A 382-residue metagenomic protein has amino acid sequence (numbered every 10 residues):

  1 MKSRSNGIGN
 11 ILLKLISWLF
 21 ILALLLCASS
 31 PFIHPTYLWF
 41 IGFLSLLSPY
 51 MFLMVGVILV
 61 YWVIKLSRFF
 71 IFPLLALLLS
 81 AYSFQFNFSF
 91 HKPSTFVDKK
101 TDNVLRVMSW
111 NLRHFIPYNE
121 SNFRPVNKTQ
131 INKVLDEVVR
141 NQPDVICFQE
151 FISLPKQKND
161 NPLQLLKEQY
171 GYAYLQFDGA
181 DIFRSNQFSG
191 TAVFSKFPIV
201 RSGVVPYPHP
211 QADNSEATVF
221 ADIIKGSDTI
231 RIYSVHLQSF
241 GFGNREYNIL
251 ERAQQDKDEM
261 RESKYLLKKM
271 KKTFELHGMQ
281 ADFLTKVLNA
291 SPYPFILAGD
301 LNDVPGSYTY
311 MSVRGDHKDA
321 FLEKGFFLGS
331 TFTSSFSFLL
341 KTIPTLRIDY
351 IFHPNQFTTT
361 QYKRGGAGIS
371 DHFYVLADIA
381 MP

Functional and structural regions predicted by a protein language model:
M1-G7: Short, Lys/Arg-rich, polar N-terminal cytosolic tail immediately upstream of the first transmembrane signal-anchor
N10-L24, S29-V63, I71-F72, Y82 (+3 more regions): Metal-dependent phosphoester-hydrolase catalytic domains
L44, R106-L112, Q130-K158, A221 (+5 more regions): Active-site beta-strand/loop signature of hydrolases that rely on acidic residues for catalysis
L66-F88: Internal/C-terminal transmembrane anchor helices
F88-K225: Membrane-embedded segments
K99-M108, S195-R201, D213-E259, F357 (+1 more regions): Beta-strand-turn-beta hairpins that frame and shape the catalytic cleft of phosphate-ester-processing enzymes
S109-T129, S153-P155, G241-T273: Acidic/histidine-rich helix-loop elements that form or flank divalent-metal/phosphate-binding sites at the catalytic
L112-F115, S153, I182, F197-I199 (+5 more regions): Short, solvent-exposed loop/turn segments at secondary-structure junctions
